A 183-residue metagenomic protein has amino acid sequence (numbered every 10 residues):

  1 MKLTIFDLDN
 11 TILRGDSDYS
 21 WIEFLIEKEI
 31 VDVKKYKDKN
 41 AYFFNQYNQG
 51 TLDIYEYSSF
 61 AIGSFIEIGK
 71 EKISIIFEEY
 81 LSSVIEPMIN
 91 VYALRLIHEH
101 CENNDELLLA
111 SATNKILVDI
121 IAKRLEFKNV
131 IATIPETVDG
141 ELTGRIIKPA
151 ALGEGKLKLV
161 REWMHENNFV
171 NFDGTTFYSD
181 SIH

Functional and structural regions predicted by a protein language model:
M1, I75-E78, S82-H183: C-terminal cap/substrate-recognition subdomain and adjoining C-terminal extension of metal-dependent phosphatase-like
M1-Q49: Active-site neighborhood of HAD-like aspartate-dependent phosphohydrolases
L13-R14, Q49, I62-I66, D119 (+1 more regions): Amphipathic alpha-helical interaction elements
D16, I68, G155: Conserved active-site and cofactor/substrate-binding residues in soluble primary-metabolism enzymes
K35, E56, K72, M88-Y92: Alpha-helix N-cap and coil->helix boundary residues
F44-E71, N129-I134: Short, compositionally biased "basic patch" segments
